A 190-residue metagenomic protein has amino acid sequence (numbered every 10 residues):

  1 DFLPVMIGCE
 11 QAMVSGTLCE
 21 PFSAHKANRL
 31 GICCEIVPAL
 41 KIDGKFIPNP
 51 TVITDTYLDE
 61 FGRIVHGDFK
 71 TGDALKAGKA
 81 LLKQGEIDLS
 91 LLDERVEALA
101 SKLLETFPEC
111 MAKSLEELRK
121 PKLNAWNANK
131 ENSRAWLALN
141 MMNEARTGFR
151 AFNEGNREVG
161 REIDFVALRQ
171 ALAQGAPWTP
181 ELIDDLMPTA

Functional and structural regions predicted by a protein language model:
D1-E10: Hydrophobic, secondary-structure "cap" segments at the distal end of domains
E10-Q11, W136: Short, contiguous strand/loop micro-motifs
A12-L18: Membrane-cytosol interface at the C-terminal ends of specific transmembrane alpha-helices in multi-pass membrane
C19-K26, L40-A190: C-terminal alpha-helix plus adjacent terminal tail
R29: Flexible glycine/serine/alanine-rich "lid" or loop that lines and gates the nucleotide-sugar donor pocket in diverse
V37: Acidic, glycine-rich loop-and-strand cores that form catalytic or ligand-binding grooves in diverse globular domains
